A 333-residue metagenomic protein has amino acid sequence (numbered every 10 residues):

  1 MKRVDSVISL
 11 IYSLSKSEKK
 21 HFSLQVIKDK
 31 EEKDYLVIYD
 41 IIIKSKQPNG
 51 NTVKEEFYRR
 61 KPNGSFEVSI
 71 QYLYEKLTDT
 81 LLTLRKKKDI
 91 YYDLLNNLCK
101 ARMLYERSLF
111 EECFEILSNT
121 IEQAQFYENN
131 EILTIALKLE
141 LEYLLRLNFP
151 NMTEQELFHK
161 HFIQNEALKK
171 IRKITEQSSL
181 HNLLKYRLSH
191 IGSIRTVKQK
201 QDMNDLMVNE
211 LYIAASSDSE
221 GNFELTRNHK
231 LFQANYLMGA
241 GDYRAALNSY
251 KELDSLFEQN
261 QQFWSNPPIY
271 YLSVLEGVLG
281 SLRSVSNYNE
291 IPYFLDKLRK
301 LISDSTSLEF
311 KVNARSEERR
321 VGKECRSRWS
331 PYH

Functional and structural regions predicted by a protein language model:
M1-L206, S217-E220: Flexible inter-repeat linkers and adjacent short helices within tandem amphipathic alpha-helical repeat scaffolds
K100-E106, K138-L147, S179-Q199, R227-D242 (+2 more regions): Tandem amphipathic alpha-helical repeat scaffolds
S118-Q125, F162-K169, M207-S217, K251-F263 (+1 more regions): Amphipathic alpha-helical segments of tetratricopeptide repeats
E122, L144, N148, M152-T153 (+6 more regions): A "functional boundary" signal
E128-I135, I171-S178, S217-N228, N260-L275 (+1 more regions): Alpha-solenoid helical repeat architecture
G277-V278, V285-S316: Acidic, glycine-rich loop-and-beta core segments that form the ion-binding/anion-interacting portion of active sites
G322-H333: Positively charged, low-complexity/disordered segments
